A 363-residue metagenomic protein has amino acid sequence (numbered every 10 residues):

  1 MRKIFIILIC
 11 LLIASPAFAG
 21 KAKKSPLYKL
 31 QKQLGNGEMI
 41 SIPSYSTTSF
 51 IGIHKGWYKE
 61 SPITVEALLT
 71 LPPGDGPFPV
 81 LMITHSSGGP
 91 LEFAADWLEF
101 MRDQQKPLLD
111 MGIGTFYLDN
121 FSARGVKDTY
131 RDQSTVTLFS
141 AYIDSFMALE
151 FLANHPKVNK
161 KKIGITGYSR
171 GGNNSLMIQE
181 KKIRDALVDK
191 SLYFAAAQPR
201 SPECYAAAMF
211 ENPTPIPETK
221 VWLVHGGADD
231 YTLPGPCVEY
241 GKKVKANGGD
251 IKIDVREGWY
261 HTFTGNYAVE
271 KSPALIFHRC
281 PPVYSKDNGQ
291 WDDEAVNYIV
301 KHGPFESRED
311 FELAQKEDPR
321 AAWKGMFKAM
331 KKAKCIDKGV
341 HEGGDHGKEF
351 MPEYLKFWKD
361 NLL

Functional and structural regions predicted by a protein language model:
K21-G76: N-terminal cap/lid segment of alpha/beta-hydrolase-fold proteins
D75-F78, I83-K127, A206-A207, D230-P234: Short substrate-entry loop that stabilizes the transition state in hydrolases
S87, S169-G172: Active-site loop->helix "elbow" adjoining a glycine-rich segment at hydrolase catalytic centers
Q133-P156, M177: Alpha/beta-hydrolase active-site loop
A153, G172-L187: Short glycine-enriched nucleophile-adjacent loop and the immediately C-terminal alpha-helix near the catalytic center
V158-S169: Alpha/beta-hydrolase fold nucleophile elbow
D189-G258: The feature captures the conserved acid-bearing segment of alpha/beta-hydrolase catalytic domains
D250-L363: C-terminal catalytic histidine-bearing segment of alpha/beta-hydrolase fold enzymes
